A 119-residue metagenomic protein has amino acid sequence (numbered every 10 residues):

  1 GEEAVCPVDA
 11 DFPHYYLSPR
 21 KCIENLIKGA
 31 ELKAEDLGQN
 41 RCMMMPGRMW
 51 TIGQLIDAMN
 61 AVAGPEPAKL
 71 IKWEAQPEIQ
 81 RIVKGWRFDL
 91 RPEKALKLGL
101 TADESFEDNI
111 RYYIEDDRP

Functional and structural regions predicted by a protein language model:
G1-L17, Q39: A conserved pocket-lining segment of Rossmann-fold NAD(P)-dependent short-chain dehydrogenase/reductase
E3-A4, A34-E35, R118: Generic structural signal for secondary-structure transition and capping sites
F12, M45, G85, G99: Short, flexible active-site loop motifs that bind/organize anionic cofactors or intermediates
H14-R20, W50, L90, T101-E104: Residue-level signal for the nucleotide or nucleotide-sugar donor/cofactor binding architecture
K21, N25-V83: Mid/C-terminal beta-alpha module of Rossmann-like enzyme folds, strongest in SDR-family dehydrogenases/epimerases
A61, K97-G99: Residues at alpha-helix termini
W73-A75, R87-K97, E104-P119: Amphipathic terminal alpha-helices
